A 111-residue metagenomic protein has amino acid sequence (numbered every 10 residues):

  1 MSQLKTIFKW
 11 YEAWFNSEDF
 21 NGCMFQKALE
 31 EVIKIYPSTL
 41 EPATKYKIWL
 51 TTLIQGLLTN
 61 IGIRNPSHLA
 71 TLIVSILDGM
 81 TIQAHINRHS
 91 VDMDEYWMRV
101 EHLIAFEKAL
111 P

Functional and structural regions predicted by a protein language model:
M1-S17, N60, A70-I73: Hydrophobic alpha-helical connector segments
T6, P42-T52: A non-catalytic, amphipathic alpha-helix used as a structural packing/dimerization or gating element in enzyme scaffolds
F8-K9, P37-L40: Short alpha-helical transmembrane interface motifs in multi-pass membrane proteins
F8-Y11, F25-L29, I73, L77-M80: Short alpha-helical scaffolding segments that buttress acidic/His motifs in well-ordered protein cores
E12, T51, Q55, E101-I104: Structural signal for well-ordered, non-membrane alpha-helices
S17-Y36: Amphipathic alpha-helical segments used for helix-helix packing
L40-Y46, T59-E107, P111: Hydrophobic/aromatic-rich alpha-helical bundle segments in the mid-to-C-terminal region
